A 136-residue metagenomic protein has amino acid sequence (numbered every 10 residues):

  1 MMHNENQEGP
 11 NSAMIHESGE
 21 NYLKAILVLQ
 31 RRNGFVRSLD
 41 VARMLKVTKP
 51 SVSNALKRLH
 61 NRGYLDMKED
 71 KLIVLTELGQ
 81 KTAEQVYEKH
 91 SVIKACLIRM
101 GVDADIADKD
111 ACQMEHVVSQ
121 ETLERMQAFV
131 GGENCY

Functional and structural regions predicted by a protein language model:
M1-E5, K109-Y136: C-terminal regulatory/oligomerization modules of transcriptional regulators
M1-H16: N-terminal leader segment of winged-helix/HTH proteins
A13-V47: N-terminal helix-turn-helix DNA-binding core of bacterial DNA-binding proteins
S18-N21, R37, L78, K89 (+1 more regions): N-terminal positioning helix adjacent to the helix-turn-helix/winged-helix DNA-binding module
S38-E69: Canonical helix-turn-helix DNA-binding module
M44, T82, R99: Residues within the alpha-helical elements of helix-turn-helix
K71-K89: Basic, amphipathic "hinge/linker" alpha-helix immediately C-terminal to the N-terminal HTH DNA-binding motif
Y87-Q120: Arg/Lys-rich, alpha-helical DNA-contact motif
